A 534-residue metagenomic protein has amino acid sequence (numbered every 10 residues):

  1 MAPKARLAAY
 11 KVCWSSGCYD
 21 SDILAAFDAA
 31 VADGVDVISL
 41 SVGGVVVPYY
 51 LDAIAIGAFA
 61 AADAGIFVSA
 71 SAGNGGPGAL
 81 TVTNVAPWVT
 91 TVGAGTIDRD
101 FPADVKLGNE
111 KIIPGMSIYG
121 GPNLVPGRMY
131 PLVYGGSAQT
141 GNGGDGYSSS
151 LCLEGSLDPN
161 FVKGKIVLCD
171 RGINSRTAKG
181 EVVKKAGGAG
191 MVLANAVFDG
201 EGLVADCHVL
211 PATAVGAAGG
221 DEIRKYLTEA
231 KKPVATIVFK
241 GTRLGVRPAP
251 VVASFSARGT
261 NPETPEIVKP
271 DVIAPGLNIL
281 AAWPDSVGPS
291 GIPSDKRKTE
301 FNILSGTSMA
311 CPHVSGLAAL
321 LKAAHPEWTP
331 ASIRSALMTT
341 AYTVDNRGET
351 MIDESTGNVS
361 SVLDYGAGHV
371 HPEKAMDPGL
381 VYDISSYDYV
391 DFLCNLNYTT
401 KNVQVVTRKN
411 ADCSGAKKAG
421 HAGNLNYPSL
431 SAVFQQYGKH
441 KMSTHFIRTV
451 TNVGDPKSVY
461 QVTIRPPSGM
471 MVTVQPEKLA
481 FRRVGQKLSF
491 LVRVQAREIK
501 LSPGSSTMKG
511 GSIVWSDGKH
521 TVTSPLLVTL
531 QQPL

Functional and structural regions predicted by a protein language model:
M1-L534: Loop-rich non-cytosolic ectodomains and luminal regions
